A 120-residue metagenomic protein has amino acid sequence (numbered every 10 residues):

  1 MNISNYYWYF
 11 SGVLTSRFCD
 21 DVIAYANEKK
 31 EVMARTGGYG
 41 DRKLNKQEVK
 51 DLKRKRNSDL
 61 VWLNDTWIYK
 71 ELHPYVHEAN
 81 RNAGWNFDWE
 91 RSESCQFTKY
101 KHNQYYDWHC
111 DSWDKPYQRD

Functional and structural regions predicted by a protein language model:
M1-D120: Fe(II)/2-oxoglutarate oxygenase catalytic core
